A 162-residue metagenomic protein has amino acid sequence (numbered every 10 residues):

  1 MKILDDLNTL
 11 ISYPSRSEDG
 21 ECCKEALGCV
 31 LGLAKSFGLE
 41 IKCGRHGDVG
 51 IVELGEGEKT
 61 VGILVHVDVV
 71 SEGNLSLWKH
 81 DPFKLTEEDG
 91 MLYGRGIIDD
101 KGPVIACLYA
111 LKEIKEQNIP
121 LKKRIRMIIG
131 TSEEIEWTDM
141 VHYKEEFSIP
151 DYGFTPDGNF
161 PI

Functional and structural regions predicted by a protein language model:
M1-I97, E116-L121: Acidic/His- and Gly-rich active-site-bordering loop/insert found across diverse amide/peptide-bond hydrolases
D100-I162: Acidic/histidine-rich catalytic neighborhood of metal-dependent amide-processing enzymes
